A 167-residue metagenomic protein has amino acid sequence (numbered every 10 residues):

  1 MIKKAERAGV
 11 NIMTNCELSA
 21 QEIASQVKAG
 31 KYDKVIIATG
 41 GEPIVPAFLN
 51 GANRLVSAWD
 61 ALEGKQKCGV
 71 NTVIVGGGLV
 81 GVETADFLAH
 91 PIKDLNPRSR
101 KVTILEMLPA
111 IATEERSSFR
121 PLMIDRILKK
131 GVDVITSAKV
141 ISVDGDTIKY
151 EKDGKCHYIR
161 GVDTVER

Functional and structural regions predicted by a protein language model:
M1-A8, D86-A138: Rossmann-like dinucleotide-binding cores of NAD(P)H-dependent redox enzymes
M13-K31, V35-F48, A52-E115, V143 (+1 more regions): Rossmann-like dinucleotide/flavin-binding elements
